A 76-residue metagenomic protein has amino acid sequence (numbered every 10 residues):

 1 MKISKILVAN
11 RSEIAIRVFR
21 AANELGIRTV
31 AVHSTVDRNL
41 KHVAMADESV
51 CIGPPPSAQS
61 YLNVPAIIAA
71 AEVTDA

Functional and structural regions predicted by a protein language model:
M1-A76: ATP-binding N-terminal substructure of ATP-dependent carboxylate-amine bond-forming enzymes
